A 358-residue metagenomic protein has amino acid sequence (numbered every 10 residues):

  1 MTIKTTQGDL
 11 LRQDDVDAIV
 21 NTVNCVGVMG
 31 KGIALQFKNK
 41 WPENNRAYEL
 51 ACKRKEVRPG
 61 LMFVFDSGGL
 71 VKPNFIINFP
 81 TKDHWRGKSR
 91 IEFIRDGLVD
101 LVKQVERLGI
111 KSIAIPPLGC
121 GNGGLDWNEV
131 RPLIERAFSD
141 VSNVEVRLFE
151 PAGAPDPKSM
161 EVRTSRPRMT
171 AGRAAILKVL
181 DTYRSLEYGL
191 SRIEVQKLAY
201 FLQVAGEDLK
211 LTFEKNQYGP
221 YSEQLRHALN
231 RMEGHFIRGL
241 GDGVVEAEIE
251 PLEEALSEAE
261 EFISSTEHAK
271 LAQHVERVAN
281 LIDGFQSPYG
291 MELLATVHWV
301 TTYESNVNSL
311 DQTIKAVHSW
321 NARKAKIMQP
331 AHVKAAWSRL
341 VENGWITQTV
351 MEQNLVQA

Functional and structural regions predicted by a protein language model:
M1-Q196, D208-L211, P220, R339-N343 (+2 more regions): Macrodomain-like recognition of ADP-ribose-binding/processing modules
D140-N143, A152-A358: Domain-edge interaction signal
